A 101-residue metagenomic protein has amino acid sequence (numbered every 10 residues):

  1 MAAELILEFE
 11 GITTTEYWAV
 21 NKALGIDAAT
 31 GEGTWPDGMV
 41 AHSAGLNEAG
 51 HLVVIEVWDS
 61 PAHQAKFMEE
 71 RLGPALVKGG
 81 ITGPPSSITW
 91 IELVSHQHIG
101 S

Functional and structural regions predicted by a protein language model:
M1-R71, G80-S101: Short S/T/G/P-rich N-terminal loop/turn motif that feeds into the first structured element of a domain
